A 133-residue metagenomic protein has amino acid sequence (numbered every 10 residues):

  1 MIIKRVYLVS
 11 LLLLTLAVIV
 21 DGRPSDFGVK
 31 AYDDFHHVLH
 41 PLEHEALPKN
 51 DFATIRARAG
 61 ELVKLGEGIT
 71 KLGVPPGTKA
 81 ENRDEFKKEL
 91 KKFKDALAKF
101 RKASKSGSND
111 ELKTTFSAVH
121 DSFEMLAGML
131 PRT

Functional and structural regions predicted by a protein language model:
M1-V9: Bacterial N-terminal signal peptides that target proteins for export
K4-R5, V20-G22: Intrinsic disorder/low-complexity segments, especially N-terminal tails and targeting/processing regions
V9-A17: Bacterial N-terminal signal peptides
L11, D21-P24: Flexible, low-complexity charged segments
R23-T133: Mature extracytoplasmic or organellar-lumen-exposed domains after removal of signal/transit peptides
